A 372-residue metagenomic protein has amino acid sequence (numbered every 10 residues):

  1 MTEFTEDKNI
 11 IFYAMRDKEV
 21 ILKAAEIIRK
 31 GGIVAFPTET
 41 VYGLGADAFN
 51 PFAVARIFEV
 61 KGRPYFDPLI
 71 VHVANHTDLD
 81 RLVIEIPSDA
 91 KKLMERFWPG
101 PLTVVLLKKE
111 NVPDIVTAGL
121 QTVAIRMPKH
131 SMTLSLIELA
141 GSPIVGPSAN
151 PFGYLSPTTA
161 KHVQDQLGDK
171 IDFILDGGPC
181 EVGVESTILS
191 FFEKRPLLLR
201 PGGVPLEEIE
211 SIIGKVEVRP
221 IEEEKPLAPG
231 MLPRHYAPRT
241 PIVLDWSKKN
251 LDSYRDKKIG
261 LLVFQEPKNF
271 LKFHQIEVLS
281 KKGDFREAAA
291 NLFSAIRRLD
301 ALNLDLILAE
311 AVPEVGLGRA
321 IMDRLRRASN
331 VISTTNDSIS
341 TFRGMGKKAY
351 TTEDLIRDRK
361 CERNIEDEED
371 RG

Functional and structural regions predicted by a protein language model:
M1-T2, I339: N-terminal start and proteolytic maturation junction detector
T2-S333: Active-site-adjacent structural elements in enzyme catalytic cores
I339-G372: Short linear interaction segments
